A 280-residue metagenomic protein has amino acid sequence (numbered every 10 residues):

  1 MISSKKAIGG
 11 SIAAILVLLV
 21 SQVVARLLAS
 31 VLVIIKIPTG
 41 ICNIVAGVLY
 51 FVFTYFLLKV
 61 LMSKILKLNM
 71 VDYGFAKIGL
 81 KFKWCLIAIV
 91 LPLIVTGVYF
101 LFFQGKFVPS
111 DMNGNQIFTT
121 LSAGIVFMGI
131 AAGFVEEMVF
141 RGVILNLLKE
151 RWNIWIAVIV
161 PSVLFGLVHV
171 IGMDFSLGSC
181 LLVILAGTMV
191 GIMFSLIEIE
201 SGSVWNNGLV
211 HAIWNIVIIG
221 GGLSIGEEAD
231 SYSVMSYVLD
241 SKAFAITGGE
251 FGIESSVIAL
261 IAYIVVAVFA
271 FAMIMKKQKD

Functional and structural regions predicted by a protein language model:
M1-G133, I219-D280: Specific transmembrane helices
V23, C180-A245: Functionally important transmembrane alpha-helices
T39-G40, L80-F82, F118, W152-I156 (+2 more regions): Membrane-helix interface segments
F107-V108, I171-G178: Membrane-interface helix caps and helix-loop-helix hairpins in membrane proteins
G133, I154-V170, G187-G191: Small-polar-interrupted transmembrane alpha-helices in polytopic inner-membrane proteins
F134, M138-V139, V143-I144, L148 (+4 more regions): Active-site His/Glu-centered metal-binding helix of metallohydrolases
V135-V160, L196-S203: Membrane-interface helix/loop boundary segments of multi-pass membrane proteins
V160-L167, L181, L209, I213 (+1 more regions): Hydrophobic residues within alpha-helical transmembrane segments of multi-pass solute transporters/permease subunits
